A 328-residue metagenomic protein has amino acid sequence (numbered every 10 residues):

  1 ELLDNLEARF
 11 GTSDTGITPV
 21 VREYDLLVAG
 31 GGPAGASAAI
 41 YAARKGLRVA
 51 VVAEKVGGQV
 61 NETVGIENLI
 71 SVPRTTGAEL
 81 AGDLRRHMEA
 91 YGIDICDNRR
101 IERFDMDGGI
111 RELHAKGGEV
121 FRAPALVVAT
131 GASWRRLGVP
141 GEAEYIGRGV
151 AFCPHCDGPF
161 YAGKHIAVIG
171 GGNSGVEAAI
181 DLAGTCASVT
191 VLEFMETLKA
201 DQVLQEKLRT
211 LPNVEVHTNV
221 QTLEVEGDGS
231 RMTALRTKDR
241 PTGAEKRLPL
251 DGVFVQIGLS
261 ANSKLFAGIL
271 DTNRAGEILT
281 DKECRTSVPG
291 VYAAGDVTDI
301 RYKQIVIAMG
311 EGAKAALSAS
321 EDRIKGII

Functional and structural regions predicted by a protein language model:
E1-A29, Y41-R48, G108, L223 (+6 more regions): Rossmann-like nucleotide/phosphate-binding core characteristic of flavoprotein oxidoreductases
E1-E23, A132-T185, L279-D281: Glycine-rich dinucleotide-binding loop and its adjacent helix/turn
S13, A81-A123, V128, A183-K282 (+1 more regions): A Rossmann-like FAD-binding core segment of flavoenzymes
T18-P19, V52, G58-V60, R103 (+6 more regions): Short secondary-structure boundary/capping segments
P19-V21, S133, G138, E144-F160 (+4 more regions): FAD-site-proximal beta/loop scaffold in flavoenzymes
V21-I93, V176-Q202, R209, H217 (+2 more regions): Beta1-alpha1 glycine-rich phosphate/pyrophosphate-binding loop at the start of Rossmann-like nucleotide-binding domains
A29-G30, V128, A167-G170: Conserved N-terminal Rossmann-fold NAD(P)-binding element of oxidoreductases
S37, Y41-R48, T130, A143-I146 (+1 more regions): N-terminal FAD cofactor-binding segment of flavoenzymes
